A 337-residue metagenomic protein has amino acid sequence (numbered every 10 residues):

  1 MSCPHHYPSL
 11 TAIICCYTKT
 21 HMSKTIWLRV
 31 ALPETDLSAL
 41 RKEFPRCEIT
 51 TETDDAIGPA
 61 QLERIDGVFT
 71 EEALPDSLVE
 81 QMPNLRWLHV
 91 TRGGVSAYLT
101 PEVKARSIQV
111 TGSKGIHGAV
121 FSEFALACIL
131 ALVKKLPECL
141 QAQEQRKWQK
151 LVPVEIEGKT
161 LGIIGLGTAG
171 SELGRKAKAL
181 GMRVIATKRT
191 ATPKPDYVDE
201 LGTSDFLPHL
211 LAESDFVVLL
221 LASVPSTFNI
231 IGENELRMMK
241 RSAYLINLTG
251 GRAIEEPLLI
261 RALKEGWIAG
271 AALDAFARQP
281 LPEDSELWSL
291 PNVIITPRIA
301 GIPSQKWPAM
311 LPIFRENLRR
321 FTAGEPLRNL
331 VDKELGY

Functional and structural regions predicted by a protein language model:
C3, C15-C16: Cysteine-centered motifs
Y17, H21-T111, G232: An N-terminal-biased, well-structured beta-alpha scaffold segment characteristic of Rossmann-like dinucleotide-binding
E72, R92, L219-L221, L248-T249 (+1 more regions): Glycine-rich, N-terminal phosphate-binding loop of Rossmann-like dinucleotide-binding domains
A105-T160, E172, A179, R189: Phosphate-binding beta-alpha-beta segment of Rossmann-like dinucleotide-binding domains, i.e., the NAD(P)
V110, S242, L248-Y337: Rossmann-like dinucleotide-binding domain for NAD(H)/NADP(H)
L166-G167: Glycine-rich Rossmann-fold phosphate-binding loop(s) that bind the pyrophosphate of adenine dinucleotide cofactors
A179-Y197: NAD(P)-binding Rossmann-fold cofactor-contacting core
A191-E286: Rossmann-like adenosine-cofactor binding region
